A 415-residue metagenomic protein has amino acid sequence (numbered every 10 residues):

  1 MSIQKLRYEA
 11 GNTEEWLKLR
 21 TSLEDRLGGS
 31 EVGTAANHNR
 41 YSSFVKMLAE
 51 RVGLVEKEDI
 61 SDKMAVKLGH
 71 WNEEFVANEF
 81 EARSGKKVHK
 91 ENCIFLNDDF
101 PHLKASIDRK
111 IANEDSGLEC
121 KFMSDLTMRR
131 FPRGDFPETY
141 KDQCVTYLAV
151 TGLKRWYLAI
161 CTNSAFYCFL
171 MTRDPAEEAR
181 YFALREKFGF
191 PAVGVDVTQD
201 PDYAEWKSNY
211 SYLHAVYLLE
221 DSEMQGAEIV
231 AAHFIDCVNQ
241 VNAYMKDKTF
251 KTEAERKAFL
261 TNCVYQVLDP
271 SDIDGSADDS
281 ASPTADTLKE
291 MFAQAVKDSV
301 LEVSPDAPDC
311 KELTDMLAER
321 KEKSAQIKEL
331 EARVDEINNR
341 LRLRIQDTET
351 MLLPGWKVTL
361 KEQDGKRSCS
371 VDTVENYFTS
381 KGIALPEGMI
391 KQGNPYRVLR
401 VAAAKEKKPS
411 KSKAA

Functional and structural regions predicted by a protein language model:
M1-W71, D347-A415: Charged, glycine-rich intrinsically disordered N-terminal tails and low-complexity linkers that flank
A49-A65, P201, S208-H214, D298-D309: A short, surface-exposed helix-loop junction/capping segment
V66, A82-V238, M245, E253-K257 (+2 more regions): Nucleic-acid nuclease catalytic cores
V66-H70, R133-E138, L313, R320-I327: Short, charged/polar micro-motifs that form catalytic or ligand-binding hotspots
L68-N72, V76, H233, Q326-E329 (+1 more regions): Short amphipathic alpha-helical segments
A254-A415: Extended, charge-rich alpha-helical segments
